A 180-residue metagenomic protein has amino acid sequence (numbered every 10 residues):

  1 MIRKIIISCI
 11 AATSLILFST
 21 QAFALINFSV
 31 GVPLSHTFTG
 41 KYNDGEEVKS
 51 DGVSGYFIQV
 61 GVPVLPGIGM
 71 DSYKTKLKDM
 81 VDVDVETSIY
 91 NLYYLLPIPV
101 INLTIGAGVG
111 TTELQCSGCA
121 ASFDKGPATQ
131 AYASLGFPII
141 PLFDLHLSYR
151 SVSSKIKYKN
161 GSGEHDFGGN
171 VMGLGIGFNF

Functional and structural regions predicted by a protein language model:
M1-N27: Cleavable N-terminal export/targeting peptides
A24-H36, P66: Transmembrane beta-strand segments of Gram-negative outer membrane beta-barrel proteins
I26, D124-A128, K157: N-terminal targeting leader peptides, primarily classical Sec-type signal peptides for secretion
V32, S54-I139, F143-L145, G169-F180: Gram-negative (and chloroplast) outer-membrane scaffold detector with strong preference for beta-barrel transmembrane
H36-Y56, F123-K125: Surface-exposed strand-loop-strand hairpins of Gram-negative outer-membrane beta-barrel proteins
T37-N43, L77-D82, L114-G118, S154-N160: Outer-membrane beta-barrel proteins
D51, G163-N170: Individual transmembrane alpha-helices with interfacial aromatic-anchor signatures
H146-R150: Alpha-helical membrane segments in multi-pass integral membrane proteins
